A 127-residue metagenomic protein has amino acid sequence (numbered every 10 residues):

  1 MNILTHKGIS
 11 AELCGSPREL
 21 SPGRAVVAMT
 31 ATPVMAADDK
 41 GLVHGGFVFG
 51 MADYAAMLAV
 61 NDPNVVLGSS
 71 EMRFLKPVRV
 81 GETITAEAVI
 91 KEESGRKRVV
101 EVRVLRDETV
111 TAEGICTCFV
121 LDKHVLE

Functional and structural regions predicted by a protein language model:
M1-V34: Non-catalytic linker/capping segments at the edges of enzyme domains
L13, G23-A25, V66-S70, I84 (+2 more regions): A generic structural signal for short beta-strands and their flanking turns/coil linkers
R18, G41, V65: Residues that recognize and position ribonucleotide moieties
M29-A31, F74, V120: Hydrophobic residues in beta-strands and at strand termini
V34, D39-D53, M57: Compact, glycine-rich, soluble single-domain proteins
A37-G41, G68, K123-H124: A short, polar/proline- and glycine-enriched secondary-structure boundary/capping micro-motif
Y54-T85, I90: Hydrophobic beta-strand-centered segment that forms part of the acyl-chain substrate-binding groove
N64, R79-V80, V89-E127: HotDog/MaoC-like acyl-thioester-processing domains
